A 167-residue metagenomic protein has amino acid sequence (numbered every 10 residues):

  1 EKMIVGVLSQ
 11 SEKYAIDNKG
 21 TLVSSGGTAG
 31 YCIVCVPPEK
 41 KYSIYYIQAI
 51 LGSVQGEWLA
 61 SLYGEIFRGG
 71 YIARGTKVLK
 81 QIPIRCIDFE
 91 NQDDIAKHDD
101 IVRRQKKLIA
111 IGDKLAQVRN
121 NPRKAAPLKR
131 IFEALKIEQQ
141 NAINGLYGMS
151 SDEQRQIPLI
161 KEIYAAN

Functional and structural regions predicted by a protein language model:
E1-A96: Polybasic, glycine- and aromatic-enriched phosphate-binding surface used to engage nucleic acids
R85-N167: Non-catalytic DNA-recognition/assembly elements of restriction-modification systems
